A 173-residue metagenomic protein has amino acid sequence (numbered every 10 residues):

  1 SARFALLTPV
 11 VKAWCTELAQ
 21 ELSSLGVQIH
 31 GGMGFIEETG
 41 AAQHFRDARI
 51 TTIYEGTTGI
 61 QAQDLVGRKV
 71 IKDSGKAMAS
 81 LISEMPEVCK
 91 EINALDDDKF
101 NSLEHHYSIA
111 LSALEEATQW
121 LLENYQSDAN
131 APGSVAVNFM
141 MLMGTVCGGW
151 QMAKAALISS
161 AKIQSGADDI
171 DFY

Functional and structural regions predicted by a protein language model:
S1-Y173: Flavin-dependent oxidoreductase catalytic core characteristic of acyl-CoA dehydrogenase/oxidase-like enzymes
